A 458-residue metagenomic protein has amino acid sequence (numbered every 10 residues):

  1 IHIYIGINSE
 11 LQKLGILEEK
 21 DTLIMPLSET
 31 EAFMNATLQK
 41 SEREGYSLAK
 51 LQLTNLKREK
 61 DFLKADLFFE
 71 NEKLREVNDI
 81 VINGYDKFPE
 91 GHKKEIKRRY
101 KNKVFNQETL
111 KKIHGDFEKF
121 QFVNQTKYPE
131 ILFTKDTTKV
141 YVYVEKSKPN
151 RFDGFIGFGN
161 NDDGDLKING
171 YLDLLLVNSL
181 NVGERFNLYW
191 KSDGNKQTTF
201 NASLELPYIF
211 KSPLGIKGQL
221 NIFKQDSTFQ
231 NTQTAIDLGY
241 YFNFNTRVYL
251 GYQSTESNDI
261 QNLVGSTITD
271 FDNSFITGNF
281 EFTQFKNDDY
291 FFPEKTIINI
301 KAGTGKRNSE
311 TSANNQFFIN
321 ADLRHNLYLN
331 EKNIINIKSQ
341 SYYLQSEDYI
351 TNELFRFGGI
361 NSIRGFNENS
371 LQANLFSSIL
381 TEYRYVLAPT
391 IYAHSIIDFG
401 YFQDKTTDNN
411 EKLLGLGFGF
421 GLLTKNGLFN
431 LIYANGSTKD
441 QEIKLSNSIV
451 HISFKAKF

Functional and structural regions predicted by a protein language model:
I1-N160, Y171-D173, N187-K196, N201-S203 (+1 more regions): Periplasmic polypeptide-binding modules associated with outer-membrane biogenesis and secretion
Q12, E76-N78, D163-D165, F229 (+1 more regions): Solvent-exposed, non-transmembrane alpha-helical starts
I16, F418-S437: A short, conserved beta-to-alpha structural element at the edge of catalytic cores that scaffolds binding
N106-N299, L327-L329, F355-I360, N369-A373 (+2 more regions): Gram-negative/organellar outer-membrane beta-barrel architecture
F152-G154, Y349-I350, P389-S395, D404-D408 (+2 more regions): Extended hydrophobic-aromatic, low-complexity segments
G159-G164, T277-L387, S395-F399, Q403: C-terminal outer-membrane beta-barrel translocator/porin domains of Gram-negative envelope proteins and their
G170, F200, I276, F317-I319 (+4 more regions): Hydrophobic core residues within well-ordered beta-strands of beta-rich domains
L380-E382, L413-G421: Short glycine-rich, acidic/polar surface loops and turns
